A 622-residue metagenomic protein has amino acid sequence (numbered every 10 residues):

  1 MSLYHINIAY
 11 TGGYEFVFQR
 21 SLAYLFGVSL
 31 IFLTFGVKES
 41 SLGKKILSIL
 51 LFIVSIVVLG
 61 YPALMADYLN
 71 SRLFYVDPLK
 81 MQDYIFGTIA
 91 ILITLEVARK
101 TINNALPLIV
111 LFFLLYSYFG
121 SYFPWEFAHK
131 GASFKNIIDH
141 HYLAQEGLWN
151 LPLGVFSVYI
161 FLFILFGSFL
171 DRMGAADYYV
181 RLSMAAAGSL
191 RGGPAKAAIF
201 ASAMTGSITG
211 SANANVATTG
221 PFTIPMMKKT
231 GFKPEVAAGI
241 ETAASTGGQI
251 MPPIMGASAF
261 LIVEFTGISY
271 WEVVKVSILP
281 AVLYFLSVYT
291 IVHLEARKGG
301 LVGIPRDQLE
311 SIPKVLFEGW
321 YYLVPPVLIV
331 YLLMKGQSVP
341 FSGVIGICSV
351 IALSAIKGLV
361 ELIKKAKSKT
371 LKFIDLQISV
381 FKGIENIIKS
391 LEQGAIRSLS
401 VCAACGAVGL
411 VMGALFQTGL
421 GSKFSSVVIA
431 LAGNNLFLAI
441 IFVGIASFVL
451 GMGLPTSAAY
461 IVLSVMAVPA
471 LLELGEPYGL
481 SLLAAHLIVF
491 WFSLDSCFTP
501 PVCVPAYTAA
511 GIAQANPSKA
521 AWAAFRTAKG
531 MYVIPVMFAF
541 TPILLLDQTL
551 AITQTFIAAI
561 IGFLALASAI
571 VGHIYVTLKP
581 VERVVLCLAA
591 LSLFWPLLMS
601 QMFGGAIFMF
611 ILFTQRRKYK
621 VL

Functional and structural regions predicted by a protein language model:
M1-D77, Y84-T88: Conserved, well-structured core domains of diverse proteins
F18-F32, L47-I56, Y84-I93, I102-I137 (+9 more regions): Hydrophobic mid-bilayer segments of alpha-helices in multi-pass membrane transport proteins, especially secondary
Y61-M65, V216, Q249-F260, P280-I304: Transmembrane-helix bundle segments that line or gate the permeation/cavity pathway in multi-pass membrane proteins
K80-I85, E146-Y159, A185-A198, T230-V236 (+5 more regions): Membrane-interfacial loop-to-helix junctions in multi-pass transporters
E96, T101, L111-E126, F134 (+7 more regions): Core transmembrane alpha-helical segments of multi-pass membrane transporters/permeases
F166-D171, S202-S211, A243-Q249, V408-M412 (+3 more regions): Transmembrane alpha-helix interface/packing and boundary motifs in multi-pass membrane proteins, characterized by
V180-G248, S258-A259, G267, T456-F492 (+1 more regions): Hydrophobic transmembrane alpha-helices that form the pore/transport pathway of multi-pass ion and small-solute
K275-R397, V504-L591, Y619: Long, contiguous bundles of hydrophobic transmembrane helices that form the permeation core of multi-pass
